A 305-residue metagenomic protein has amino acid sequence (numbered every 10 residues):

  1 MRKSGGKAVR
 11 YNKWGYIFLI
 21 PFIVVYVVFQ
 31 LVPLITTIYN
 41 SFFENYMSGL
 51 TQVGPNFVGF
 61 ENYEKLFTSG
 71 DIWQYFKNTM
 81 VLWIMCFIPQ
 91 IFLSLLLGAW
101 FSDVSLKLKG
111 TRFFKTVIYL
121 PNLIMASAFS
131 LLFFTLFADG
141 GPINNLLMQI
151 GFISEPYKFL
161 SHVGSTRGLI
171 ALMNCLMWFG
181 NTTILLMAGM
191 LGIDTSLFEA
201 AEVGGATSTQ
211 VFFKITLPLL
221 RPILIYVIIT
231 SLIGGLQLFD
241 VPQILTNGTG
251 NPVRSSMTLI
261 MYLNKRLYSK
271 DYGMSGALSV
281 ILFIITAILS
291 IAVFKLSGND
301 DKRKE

Functional and structural regions predicted by a protein language model:
M1-R2: N-terminal Lys/Arg-rich, disordered targeting/topogenic segments
A8-E305: A structural signal for multi-pass alpha-helical bundles of membrane permease subunits that mediate small-molecule
